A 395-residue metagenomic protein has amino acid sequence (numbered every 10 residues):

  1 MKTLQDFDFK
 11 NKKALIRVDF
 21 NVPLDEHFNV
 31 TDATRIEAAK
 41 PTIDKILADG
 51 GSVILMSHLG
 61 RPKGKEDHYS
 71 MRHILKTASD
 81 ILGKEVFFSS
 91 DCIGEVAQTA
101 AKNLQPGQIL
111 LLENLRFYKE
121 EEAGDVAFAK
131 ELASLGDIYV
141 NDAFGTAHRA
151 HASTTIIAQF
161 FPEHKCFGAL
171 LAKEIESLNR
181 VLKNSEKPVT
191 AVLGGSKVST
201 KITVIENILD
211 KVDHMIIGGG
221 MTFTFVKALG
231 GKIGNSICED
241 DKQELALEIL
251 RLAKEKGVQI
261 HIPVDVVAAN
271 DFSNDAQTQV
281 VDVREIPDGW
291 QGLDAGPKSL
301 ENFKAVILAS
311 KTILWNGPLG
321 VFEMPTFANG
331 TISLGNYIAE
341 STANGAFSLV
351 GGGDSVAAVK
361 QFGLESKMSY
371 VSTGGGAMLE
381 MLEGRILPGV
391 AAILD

Functional and structural regions predicted by a protein language model:
M1-D395: Active-site loop-to-helix "anion-binding N-cap" substructures in soluble metabolic enzymes
